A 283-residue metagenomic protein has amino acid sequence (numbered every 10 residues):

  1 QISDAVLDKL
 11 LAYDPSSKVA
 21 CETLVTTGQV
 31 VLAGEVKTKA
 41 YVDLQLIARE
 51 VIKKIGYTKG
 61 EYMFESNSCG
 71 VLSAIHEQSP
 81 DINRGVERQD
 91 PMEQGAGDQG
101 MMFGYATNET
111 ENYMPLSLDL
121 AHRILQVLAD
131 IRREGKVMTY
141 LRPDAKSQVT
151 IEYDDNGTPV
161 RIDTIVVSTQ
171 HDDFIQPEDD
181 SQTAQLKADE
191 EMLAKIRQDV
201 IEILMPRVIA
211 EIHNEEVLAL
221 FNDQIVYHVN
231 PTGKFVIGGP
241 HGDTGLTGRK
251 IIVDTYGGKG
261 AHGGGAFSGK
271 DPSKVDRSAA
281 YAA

Functional and structural regions predicted by a protein language model:
Q1-A20: N-terminal, positively charged regions that mediate nucleic acid binding
S3-L7, A121-L125, I201, A279-A283: Short, hydrophobic/amphipathic alpha-helical packing segments that form internal helix faces or helix-helix interfaces
V19-K39: Short, charge-patterned binding micro-sites
G28, L46, K53-I237: Glycine-rich, mobile lid/loop segments that gate access to catalytic sites or pores
E35-V42, T232-G248: Short glycine/threonine-rich loop-to-helix capping motif typified by GTGT followed within a few residues by an Asp-Pro
T38-I52: Active-site-surrounding "flap" and adjacent substrate/cofactor-binding loops of secreted or lumenal enzymes, prototyped
Y41, Y113, S117, D189 (+2 more regions): Alpha-helix N-cap/helix-initiation motif
R249-I251, Y256-A283: C-terminal catalytic subdomain
